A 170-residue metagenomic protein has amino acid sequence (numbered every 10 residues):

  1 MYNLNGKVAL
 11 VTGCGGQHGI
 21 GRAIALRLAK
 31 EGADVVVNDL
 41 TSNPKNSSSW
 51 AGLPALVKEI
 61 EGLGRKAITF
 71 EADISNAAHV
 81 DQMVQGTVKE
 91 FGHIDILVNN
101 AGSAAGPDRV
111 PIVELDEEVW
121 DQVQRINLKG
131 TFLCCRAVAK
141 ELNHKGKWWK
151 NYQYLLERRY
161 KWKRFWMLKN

Functional and structural regions predicted by a protein language model:
Y2-V37: Canonical Rossmann dinucleotide-binding motif of NAD(H)/NADP(H)-dependent dehydrogenases/reductases, specifically
K7, R65-K66, H93-I94, L142-L156: Active-site loop of short-chain dehydrogenase/reductase
G13, Q17-G19, S103-A104, N143-H144 (+1 more regions): Catalytic loop of short-chain dehydrogenase/reductase
S48-P54, D81, K89, A104-D121 (+2 more regions): Conserved mid-core segment of classical short-chain dehydrogenase/reductases
P54-V57, E61, I68-E71, N76-G92: Conserved amphipathic alpha-helix within the SDR
L63-K66, G86-N99, D116-V119, K147: A glycine-rich helix->loop->beta "capping" turn within Rossmann-like NAD(P)(H)-dependent oxidoreductase domains
Q85, R125-G146, R159: Amphipathic alpha-helical dimer-interface segment in Rossmann-like NAD(P)H-dependent oxidoreductases
D95, S103, V113-F132, Y152: Catalytic Tyr-X3-Lys loop
